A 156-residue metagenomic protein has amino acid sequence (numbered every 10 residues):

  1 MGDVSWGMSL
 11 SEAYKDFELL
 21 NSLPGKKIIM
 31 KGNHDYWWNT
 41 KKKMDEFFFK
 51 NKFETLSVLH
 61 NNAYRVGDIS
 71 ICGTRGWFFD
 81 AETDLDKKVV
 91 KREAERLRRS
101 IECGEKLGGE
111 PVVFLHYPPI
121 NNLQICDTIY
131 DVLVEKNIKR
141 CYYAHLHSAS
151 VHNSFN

Functional and structural regions predicted by a protein language model:
M1-V66, I125-I138: Core catalytic region of metal-dependent phosphoesterases/phosphodiesterases, especially metallo-beta-lactamase-like
G2-S5, N33-D35, N62, T74-W77 (+2 more regions): Active-site metal-binding loops of divalent metal-dependent hydrolases
V4, W77-V90: Surface-exposed cleft-lining segments at the edges of enzyme active sites
K27, F48-V58, E82-D86, L115-N121 (+1 more regions): A broadly tuned preference for mixed-charge, low-complexity surface segments
K27-I29, I71, P111, C141: Hydrophobic/aromatic residues located in beta-strands of well-ordered beta-sheets within soluble catalytic
W37-W38, G67, F79-D80, N121-N122 (+1 more regions): Short catalytic/ligand-binding loop motif for oxyanion handling, primarily in non-cytosolic enzymes, centered on
A63-G73, N153-N156: Beta-strand-turn-beta hairpins that frame and shape the catalytic cleft of phosphate-ester-processing enzymes
D86-H152: His/acidic metal-ligating clusters that form di-metal
